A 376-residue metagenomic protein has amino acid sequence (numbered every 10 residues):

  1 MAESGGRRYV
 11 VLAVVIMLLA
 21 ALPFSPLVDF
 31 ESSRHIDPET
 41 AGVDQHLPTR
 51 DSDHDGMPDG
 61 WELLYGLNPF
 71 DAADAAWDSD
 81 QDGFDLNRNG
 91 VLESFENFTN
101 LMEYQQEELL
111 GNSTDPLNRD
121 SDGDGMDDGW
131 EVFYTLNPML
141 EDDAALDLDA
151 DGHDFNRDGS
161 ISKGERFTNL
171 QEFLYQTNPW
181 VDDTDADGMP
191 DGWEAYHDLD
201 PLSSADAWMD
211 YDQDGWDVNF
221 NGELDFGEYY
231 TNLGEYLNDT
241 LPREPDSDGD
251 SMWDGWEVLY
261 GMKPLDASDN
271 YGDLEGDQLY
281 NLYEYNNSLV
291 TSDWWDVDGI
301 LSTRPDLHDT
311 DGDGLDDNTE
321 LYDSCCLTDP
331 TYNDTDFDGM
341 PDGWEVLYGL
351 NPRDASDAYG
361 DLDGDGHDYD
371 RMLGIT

Functional and structural regions predicted by a protein language model:
M1-D44: Secretory targeting signatures
F30-T376: Extracellular calcium-associated, cysteine-rich motifs in secreted modular proteins
